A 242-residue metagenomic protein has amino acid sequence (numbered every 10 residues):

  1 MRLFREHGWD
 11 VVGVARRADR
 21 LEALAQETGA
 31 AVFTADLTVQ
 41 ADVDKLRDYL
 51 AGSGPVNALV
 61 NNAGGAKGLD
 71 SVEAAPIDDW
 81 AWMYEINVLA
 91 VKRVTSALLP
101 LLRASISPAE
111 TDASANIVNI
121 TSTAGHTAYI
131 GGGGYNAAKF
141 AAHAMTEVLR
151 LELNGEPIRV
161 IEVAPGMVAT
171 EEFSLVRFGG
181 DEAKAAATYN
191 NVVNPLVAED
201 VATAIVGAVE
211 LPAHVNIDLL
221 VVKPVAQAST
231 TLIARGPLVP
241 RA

Functional and structural regions predicted by a protein language model:
M1-D10: Canonical Rossmann dinucleotide-binding motif of NAD(H)/NADP(H)-dependent dehydrogenases/reductases, specifically
A35-K45, I77: The beta1-alpha1 cofactor-binding region of Rossmann-like NAD(H)/NADP(H)-dependent oxidoreductases
D70-V72, P76-W82: Substrate-binding pocket helix/loop in short-chain dehydrogenase/reductase
T95, A138: Active-site helix of classical SDR
S122: Residue(s) in the substrate-gating loop at a strand-loop-helix junction that position the organic substrate next
T127, V148-I158: Active-site-adjacent segment of SDR/Rossmann-fold oxidoreductases
E162-V163, E182-T231, R235: C-terminal helical subdomain
